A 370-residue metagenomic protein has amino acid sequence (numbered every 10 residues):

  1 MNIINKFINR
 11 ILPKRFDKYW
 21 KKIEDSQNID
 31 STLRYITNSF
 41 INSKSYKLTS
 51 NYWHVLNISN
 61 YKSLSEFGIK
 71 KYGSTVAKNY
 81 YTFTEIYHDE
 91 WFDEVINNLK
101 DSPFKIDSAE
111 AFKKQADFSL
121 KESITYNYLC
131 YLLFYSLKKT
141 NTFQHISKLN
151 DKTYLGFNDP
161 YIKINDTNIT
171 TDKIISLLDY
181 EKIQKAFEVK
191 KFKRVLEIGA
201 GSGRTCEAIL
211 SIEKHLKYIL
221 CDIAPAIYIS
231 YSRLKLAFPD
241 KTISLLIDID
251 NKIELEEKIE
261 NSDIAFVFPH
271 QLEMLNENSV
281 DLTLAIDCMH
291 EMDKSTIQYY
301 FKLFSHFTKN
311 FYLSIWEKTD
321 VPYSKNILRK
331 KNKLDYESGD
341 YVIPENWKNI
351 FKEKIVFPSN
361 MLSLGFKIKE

Functional and structural regions predicted by a protein language model:
N2-I169, G365: N-terminal accessory regions of S-adenosyl-L-methionine
I4-I36, F40, L155-T167, T171 (+5 more regions): Class I (Rossmann-like) S-adenosyl-L-methionine-dependent methyltransferase catalytic domain, capturing the SAM-binding
K173-F192: Conserved alpha-helix/loop element of class I SAM-dependent methyltransferases that forms part of the SAM/SAH-binding
K191-G201: Conserved class I S-adenosyl-L-methionine
S202-E213: Conserved SAM-binding loop of SAM-dependent methyltransferases across substrates and taxa, primarily the Class I
M274-T283: A short acidic, Gly/Pro-enriched loop at the edge of an enzyme's catalytic core that lines a small-molecule cofactor
A285-C288: A short beta-strand submotif of the Rossmann-like class I SAM-dependent methyltransferase core that lines
E291-F304: A short, conserved alpha-helix within the catalytic core of class I
